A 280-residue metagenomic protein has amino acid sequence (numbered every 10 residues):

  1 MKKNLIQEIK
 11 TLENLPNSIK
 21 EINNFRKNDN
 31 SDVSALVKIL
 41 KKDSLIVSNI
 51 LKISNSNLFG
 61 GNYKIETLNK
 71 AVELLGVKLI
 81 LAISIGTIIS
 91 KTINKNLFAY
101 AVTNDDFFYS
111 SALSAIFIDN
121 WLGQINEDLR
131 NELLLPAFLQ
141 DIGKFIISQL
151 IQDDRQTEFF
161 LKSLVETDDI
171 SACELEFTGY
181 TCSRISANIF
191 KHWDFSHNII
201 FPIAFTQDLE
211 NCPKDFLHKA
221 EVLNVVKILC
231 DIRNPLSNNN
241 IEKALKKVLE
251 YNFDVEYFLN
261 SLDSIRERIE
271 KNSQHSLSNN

Functional and structural regions predicted by a protein language model:
M1-D153, F177-E242, S273-N279: Conserved alpha-helical "signature site" that marks functionally important helical segments or helix/loop junctions
M1-N4, L245-N280: Terminal helices and disordered tails flanking the catalytic cores of nucleotide-processing hydrolases
K70, T157-I185, C212-P213, L217-H218 (+1 more regions): Divalent-cation-assisted or electrostatically stabilized phosphate/pyrophosphate-binding catalytic cores
I151, Q156-A172, R266-N280: Long, low-complexity, intrinsically disordered polar/charged segments
